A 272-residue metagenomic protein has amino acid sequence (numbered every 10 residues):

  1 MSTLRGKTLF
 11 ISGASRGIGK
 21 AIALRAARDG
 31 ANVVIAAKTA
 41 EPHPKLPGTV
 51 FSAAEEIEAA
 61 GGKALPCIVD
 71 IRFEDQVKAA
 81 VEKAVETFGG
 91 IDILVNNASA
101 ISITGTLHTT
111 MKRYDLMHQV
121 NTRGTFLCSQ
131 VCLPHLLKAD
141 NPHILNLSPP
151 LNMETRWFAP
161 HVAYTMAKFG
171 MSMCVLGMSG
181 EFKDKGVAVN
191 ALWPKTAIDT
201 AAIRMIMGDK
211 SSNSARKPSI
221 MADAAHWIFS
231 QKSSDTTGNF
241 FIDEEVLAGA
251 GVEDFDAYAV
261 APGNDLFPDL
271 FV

Functional and structural regions predicted by a protein language model:
S2-F88, I101-S102, R113: Short-chain dehydrogenase/reductase
K7, G62-K63, G90-I91, L136-P150 (+2 more regions): Active-site loop of short-chain dehydrogenase/reductase
P47-T49, K78, E82, E86 (+6 more regions): Conserved mid-core segment of classical short-chain dehydrogenase/reductases
A80, V95, C128-C132, L136 (+2 more regions): Hydrophobic positions on the long internal alpha-helix of Rossmann-like NAD(P)-dependent oxidoreductase domains
E86, M111, V120-D140, N152 (+2 more regions): Amphipathic alpha-helical dimer-interface segment in Rossmann-like NAD(P)H-dependent oxidoreductases
D92, A100, L107-F126, L145 (+2 more regions): Catalytic Tyr-X3-Lys loop
L137-K138, H143-D184, W193-A197: Catalytic loop of short-chain dehydrogenase/reductase
A191-L192, G208-V272: C-terminal helical subdomain
